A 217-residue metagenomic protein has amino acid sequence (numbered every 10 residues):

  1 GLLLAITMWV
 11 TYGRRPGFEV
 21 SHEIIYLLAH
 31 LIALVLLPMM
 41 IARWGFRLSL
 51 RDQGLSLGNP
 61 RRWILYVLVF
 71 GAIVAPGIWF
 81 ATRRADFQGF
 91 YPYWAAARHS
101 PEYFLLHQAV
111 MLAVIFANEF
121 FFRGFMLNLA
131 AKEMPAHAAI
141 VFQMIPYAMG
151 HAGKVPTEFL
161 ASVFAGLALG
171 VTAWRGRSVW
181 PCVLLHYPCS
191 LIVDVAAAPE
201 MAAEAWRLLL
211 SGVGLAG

Functional and structural regions predicted by a protein language model:
G1-T7, Y66-I73, I140-F142: Alpha-helical transmembrane segments
Y12-L28, F46-V114, K132, A202-G217: Juxtamembrane helix-loop-helix connectors linking adjacent transmembrane helices in multi-pass membrane enzymes
G17-S21, M149-T157: Membrane-interface helix caps and helix-loop-helix hairpins in membrane proteins
L28-L37, P101-L105, F121, L160-A168 (+2 more regions): Membrane-embedded alpha-helical segments of multi-pass membrane proteins, especially the transmembrane helices
L31-R43, A109-V114, V179: Hydrophobic cores of alpha-helical transmembrane segments in multi-pass inner/ER membrane proteins, independent
N59-I64, S100-F104, E133-V141, V155-P156 (+1 more regions): Membrane-helix interface segments
R123-M134, V195-A196: Membrane-interfacial alpha-helical segments at the cytosolic side of multi-pass membrane proteins
H137-M144, E158-L215: Functionally important transmembrane alpha-helices
